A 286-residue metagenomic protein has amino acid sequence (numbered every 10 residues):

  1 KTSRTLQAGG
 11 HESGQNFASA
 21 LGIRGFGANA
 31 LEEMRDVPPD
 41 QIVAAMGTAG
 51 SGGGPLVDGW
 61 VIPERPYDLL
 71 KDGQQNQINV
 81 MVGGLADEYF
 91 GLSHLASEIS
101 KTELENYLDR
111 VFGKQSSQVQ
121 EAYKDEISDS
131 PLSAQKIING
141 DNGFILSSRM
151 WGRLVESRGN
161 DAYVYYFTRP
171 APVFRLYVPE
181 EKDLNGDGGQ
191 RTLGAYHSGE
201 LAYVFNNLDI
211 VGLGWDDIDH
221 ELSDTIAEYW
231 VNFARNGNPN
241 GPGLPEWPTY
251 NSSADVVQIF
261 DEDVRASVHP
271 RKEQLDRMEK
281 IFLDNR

Functional and structural regions predicted by a protein language model:
K1-T5, L85-A86: Active-site nucleophile loop of the alpha/beta-hydrolase fold
S19-E33: Short, charged, surface-exposed loops that flank catalytic or proteolytic processing sites
S19-I23, P39, E156, V231 (+1 more regions): Sec-exported extracytoplasmic/periplasmic mature domains
N29, E33-D217: Substrate-gating cap/lid region and adjacent catalytic-acid/histidine neighborhood within extracellular/lumenal
R149, Y196-G199, Y203, D224 (+2 more regions): Feature representing long, continuous alpha-helical segments
P172, N236, N240-S267: Mature extracytoplasmic/periplasmic domains
D187, E262-R286: Tryptophan-rich aromatic "cage" segments
D219-P242: Non-catalytic, well-ordered alpha-helical segments in soluble enzyme domains
